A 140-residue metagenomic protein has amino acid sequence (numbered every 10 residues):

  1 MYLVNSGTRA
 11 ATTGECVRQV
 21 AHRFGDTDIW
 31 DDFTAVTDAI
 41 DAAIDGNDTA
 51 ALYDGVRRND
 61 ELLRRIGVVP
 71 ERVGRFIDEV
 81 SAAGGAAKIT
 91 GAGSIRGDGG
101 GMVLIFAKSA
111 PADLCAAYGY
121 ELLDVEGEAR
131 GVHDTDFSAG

Functional and structural regions predicted by a protein language model:
M1-G140: C-terminal nucleotide
